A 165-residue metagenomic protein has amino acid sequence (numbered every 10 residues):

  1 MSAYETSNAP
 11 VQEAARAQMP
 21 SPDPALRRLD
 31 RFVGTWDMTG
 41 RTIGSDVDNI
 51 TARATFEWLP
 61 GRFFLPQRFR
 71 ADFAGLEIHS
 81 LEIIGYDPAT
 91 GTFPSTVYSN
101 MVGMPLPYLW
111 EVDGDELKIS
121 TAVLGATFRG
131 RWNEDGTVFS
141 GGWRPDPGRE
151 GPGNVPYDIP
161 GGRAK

Functional and structural regions predicted by a protein language model:
M1-D48, R53-T55, G162-K165: Amphipathic/hydrophobic helical signal segments and adjacent flexible N-terminal regions that mediate secretion
R27, R31-F32, R41, G136-G151 (+1 more regions): Short beta-strand segments and strand-loop junctions that repeat across beta-rich extracellular domains
W36, D46-D48, L76, R149-P156: Tryptophan-centered short beta-strand motifs
M38-R41, Q67-D72, S95-Y98, L117-V123 (+1 more regions): Short beta-strand segments that buttress and anchor functional surface loops
T42-A74: N-terminal leader/targeting helix
T51-W58, R70-A71, S80-G85, L106-W110 (+3 more regions): Hydrophobic/aromatic beta-strand elements that line small-molecule binding cavities or substrate pockets in beta-rich
A71-P105: Helix-adjacent hinge/juxtasegments
G103-A122: An exposed acidic His-Trp-rich patch
